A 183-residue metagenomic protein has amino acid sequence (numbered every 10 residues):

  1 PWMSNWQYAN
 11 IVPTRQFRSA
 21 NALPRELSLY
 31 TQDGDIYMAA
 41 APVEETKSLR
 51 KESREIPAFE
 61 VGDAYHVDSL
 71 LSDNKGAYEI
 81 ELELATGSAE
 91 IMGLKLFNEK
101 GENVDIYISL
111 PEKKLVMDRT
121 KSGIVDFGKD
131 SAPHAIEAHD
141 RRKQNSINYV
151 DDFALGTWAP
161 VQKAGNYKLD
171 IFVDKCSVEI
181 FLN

Functional and structural regions predicted by a protein language model:
P1-L182: Beta-rich accessory regions
